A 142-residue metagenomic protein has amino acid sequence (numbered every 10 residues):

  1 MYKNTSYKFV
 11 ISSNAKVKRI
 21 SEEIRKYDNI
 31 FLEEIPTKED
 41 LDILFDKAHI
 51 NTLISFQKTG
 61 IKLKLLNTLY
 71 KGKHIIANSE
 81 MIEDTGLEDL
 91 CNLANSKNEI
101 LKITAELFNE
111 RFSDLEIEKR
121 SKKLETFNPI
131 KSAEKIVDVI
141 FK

Functional and structural regions predicted by a protein language model:
N4, L90-L115, K142: C-terminal "capping" alpha-helix adjacent to the active site of nucleotide-linked donor transferases in cell-envelope
Y7, N29-F31, C91: Short, conserved active-site loop motifs that form the nucleotide-linked donor/cofactor pocket
I11-I43: Nucleotide-activated donor-binding/catalytic signature segment of Leloir-type glycosyltransferases, i.e., the conserved
D46-T59, K71-K73: Acidic donor-binding loop of glycosyltransferase active sites
Q57-K58, H74, E80-E83, N98: Flexible glycine-rich beta->alpha loop in the catalytic core of nucleotide-sugar glycosyltransferases
K64-Y70, H74-N78: Short hydrophobic beta-strand element within catalytic cores of glycosyltransferases and related nucleotide-activated
S79-L93: Short acidic/histidine- and often glycine-rich active-site loop of Leloir-type glycosyltransferases that engages
F112-K142: A charged, aromatic-enriched C-terminal amphipathic alpha-helix characteristic of glycosyltransferases across folds
